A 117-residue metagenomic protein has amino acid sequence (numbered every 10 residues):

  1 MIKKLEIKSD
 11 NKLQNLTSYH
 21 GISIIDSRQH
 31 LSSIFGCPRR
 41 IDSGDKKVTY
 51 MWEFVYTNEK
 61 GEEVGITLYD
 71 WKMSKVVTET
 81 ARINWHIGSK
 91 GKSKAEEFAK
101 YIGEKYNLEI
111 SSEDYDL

Functional and structural regions predicted by a protein language model:
M1-L117: Residues within mature, well-folded domains
